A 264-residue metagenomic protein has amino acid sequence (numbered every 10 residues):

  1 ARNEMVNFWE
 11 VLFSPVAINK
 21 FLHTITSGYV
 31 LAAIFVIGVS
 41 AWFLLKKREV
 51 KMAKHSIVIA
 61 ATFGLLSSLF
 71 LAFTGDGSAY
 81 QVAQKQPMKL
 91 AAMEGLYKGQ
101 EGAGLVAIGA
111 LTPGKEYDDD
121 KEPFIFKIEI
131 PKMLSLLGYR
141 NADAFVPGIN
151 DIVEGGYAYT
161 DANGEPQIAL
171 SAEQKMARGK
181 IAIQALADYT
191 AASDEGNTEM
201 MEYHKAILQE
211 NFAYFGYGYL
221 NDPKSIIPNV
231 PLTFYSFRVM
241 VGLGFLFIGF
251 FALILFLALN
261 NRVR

Functional and structural regions predicted by a protein language model:
A1, M5-F8, L12-K89, G242: Internal alpha-helical transmembrane segments
A1-L22, S78-G99, E122-P131, L136-R140 (+3 more regions): Membrane-interface interhelical loops and short amphipathic "cap" helices that link adjacent transmembrane segments
V11-K46, F126-K132, Y139-N150, S225 (+1 more regions): Generic hydrophobic segment detector
L45-M52, M93, Y157, N260-V263: Short amphipathic alpha-helical patches
L66-S171, M176: Aromatic-rich transmembrane-lumenal/periplasmic boundary elements in polytopic membrane proteins
I149-A187, M200-P228: Membrane-interface interhelical connector segments
D194-T198: Charged, low-complexity interaction regions
S225-R264: C-terminal substrate/ligand-recognition segments
